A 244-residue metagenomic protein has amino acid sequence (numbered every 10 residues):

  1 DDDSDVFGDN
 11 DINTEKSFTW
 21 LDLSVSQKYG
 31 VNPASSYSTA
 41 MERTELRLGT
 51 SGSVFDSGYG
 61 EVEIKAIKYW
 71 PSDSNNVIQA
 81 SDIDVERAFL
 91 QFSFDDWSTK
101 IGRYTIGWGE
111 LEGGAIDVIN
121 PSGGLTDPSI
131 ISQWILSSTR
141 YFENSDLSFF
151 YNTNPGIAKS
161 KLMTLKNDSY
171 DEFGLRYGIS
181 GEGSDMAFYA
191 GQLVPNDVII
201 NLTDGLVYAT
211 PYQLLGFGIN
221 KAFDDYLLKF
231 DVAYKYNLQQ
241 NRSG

Functional and structural regions predicted by a protein language model:
D1-G49, V77: N-terminal periplasmic/intermembrane-space "pro-region" immediately following the signal or transit peptide
D11, E45-S51, D95-Y104, T210-F217: Phosphate-binding glycine-rich loops and adjacent basic patches that engage nucleotide phosphates, nucleic-acid
T14-S24, M41-E45, S57-E61, D96-S98 (+3 more regions): Outer-membrane beta-barrel architecture
L21-Y29, V62-K68, I101-R103, F149-T153 (+2 more regions): Transmembrane beta-barrel strands of outer-membrane/channel proteins
G30-M41, P71-I83, L111-D117, K159-T164 (+2 more regions): Outer-membrane beta-barrel translocator domains and adjoining extracellular loop/strand segments of Gram-negative
T39, D96, T126-G244: Signature for the C-terminal beta-barrel architecture of outer-membrane proteins
L46-K68, G218-Y236: Surface-exposed extracellular loop regions of Gram-negative outer-membrane beta-barrel proteins
S51-I157, G178: Outer membrane beta-barrel
